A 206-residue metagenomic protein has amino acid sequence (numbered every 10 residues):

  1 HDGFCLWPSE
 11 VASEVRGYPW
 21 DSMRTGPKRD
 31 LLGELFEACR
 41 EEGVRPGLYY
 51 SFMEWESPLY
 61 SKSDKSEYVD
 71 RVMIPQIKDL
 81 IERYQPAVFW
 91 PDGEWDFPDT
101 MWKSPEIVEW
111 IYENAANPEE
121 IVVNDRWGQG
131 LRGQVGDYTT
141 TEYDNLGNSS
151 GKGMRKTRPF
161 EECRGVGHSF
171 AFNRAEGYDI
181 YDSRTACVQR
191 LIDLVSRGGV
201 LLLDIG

Functional and structural regions predicted by a protein language model:
H1-G206: Mature catalytic domains of secreted/periplasmic carbohydrate-active enzymes
